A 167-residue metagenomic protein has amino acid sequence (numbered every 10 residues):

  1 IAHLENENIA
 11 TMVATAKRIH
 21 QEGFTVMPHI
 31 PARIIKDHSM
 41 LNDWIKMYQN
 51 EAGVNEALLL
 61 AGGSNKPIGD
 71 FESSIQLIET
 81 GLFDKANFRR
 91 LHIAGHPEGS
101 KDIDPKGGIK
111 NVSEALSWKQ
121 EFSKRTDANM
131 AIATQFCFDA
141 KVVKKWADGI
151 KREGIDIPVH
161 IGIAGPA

Functional and structural regions predicted by a protein language model:
I1-E114, E121: Active-site beta->alpha loop and helix N-cap motifs at the rims of alpha/beta catalytic domains
E22, F83-A86, R125-D127, K151-D156: Short helix-capping segments at alpha-helix termini
P28, K119, A128, I161: Conserved, mostly hydrophobic/aromatic
M40, K141-V142: Short, glycine/acidic-rich beta->alpha junctions
A131-Q135: Extended serine/threonine-enriched, polar tracts that run as long, contiguous segments within proteins
V142-D148: A mid-sequence, solvent-exposed acidic-amphipathic segment
G162-A167: Catalytic-face loop-and-helix region of soluble metabolic enzyme cores
